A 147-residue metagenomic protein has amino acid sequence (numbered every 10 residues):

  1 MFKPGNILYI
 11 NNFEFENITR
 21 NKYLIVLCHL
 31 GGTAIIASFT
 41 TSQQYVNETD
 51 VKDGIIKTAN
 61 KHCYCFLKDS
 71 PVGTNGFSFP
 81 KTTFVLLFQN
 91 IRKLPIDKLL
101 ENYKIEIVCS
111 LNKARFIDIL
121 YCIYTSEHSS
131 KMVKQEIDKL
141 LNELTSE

Functional and structural regions predicted by a protein language model:
M1-E147: Conserved functional hotspots at enzyme active or ligand-binding sites that engage polyanionic ligands
